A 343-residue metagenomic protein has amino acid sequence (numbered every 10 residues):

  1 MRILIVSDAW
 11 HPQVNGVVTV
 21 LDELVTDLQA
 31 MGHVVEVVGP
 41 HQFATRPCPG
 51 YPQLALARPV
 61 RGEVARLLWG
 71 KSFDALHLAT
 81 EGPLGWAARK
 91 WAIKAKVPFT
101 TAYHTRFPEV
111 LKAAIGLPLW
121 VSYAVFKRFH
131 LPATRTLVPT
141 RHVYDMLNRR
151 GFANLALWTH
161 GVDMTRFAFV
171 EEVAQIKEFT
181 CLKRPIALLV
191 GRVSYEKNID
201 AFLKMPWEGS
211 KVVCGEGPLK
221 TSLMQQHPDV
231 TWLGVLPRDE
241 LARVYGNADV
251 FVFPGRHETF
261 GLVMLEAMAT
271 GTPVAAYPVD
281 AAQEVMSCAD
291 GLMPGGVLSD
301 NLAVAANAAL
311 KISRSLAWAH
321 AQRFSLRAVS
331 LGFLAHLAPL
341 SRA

Functional and structural regions predicted by a protein language model:
L68, H130, R243-A248, F333: Short alpha-helical donor nucleotide-sugar binding micro-motif in glycosyltransferases
A124-V173, L182: Donor nucleotide-sugar binding/catalytic pocket of nucleotide-sugar-dependent glycosyltransferases
A174, L310-P339: A charged, aromatic-enriched C-terminal amphipathic alpha-helix characteristic of glycosyltransferases across folds
E178-V212: Conserved donor-binding/catalytic core segment of Leloir-type glycosyltransferases
T221, Q283-A308: Change "using UDP/GDP/dTDP sugars" to "using nucleotide sugars
T221-D239: Nucleotide-activated donor-binding/catalytic signature segment of Leloir-type glycosyltransferases, i.e., the conserved
R256: Aromatic "clamp/platform" in nucleotide-sugar-dependent glycosyltransferases that forms part of the donor/acceptor
P273-A276: Short hydrophobic beta-strand element within catalytic cores of glycosyltransferases and related nucleotide-activated
